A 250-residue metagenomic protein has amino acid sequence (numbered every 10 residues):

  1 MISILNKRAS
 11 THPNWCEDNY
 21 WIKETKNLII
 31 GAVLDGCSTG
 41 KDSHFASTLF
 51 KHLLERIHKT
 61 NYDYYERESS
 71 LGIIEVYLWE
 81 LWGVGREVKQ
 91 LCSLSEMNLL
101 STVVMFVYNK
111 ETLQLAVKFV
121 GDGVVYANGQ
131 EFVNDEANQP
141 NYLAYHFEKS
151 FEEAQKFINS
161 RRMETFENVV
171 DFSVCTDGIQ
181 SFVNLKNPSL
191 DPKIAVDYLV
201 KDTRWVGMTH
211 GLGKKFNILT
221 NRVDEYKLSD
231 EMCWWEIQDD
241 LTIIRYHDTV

Functional and structural regions predicted by a protein language model:
M1-R56, G123, Q155-K156, W235-D239: N-terminal entry segment of metal-dependent catalytic domains or homologous docking segments
I2-W15, W82-L94, V124-E167, T209 (+1 more regions): PP2C/PPM family metal-dependent serine/threonine protein phosphatase catalytic domain, recognizing the conserved
N14-E24, E96-Y108, T112, A116 (+1 more regions): Acidic loop->beta-strand submotif enriched in PP2C/PPM serine/threonine phosphatases
G31-D35, K118, S173-C175: Short hydrophobic beta-strand that contains or immediately precedes a catalytic carboxylate
K41-S43, A127-N128, F182-N184: Short helix/loop capping segments that flank catalytic or ligand/cofactor-binding pockets
H52-L91, K193-R222: Helix-loop-helix
Y64-Y126, F157-E167, D230-Q238, Y246: Catalytic core of PPM/PP2C metal-dependent serine/threonine phosphatase domains
F157-V250: C-terminal catalytic subdomain
